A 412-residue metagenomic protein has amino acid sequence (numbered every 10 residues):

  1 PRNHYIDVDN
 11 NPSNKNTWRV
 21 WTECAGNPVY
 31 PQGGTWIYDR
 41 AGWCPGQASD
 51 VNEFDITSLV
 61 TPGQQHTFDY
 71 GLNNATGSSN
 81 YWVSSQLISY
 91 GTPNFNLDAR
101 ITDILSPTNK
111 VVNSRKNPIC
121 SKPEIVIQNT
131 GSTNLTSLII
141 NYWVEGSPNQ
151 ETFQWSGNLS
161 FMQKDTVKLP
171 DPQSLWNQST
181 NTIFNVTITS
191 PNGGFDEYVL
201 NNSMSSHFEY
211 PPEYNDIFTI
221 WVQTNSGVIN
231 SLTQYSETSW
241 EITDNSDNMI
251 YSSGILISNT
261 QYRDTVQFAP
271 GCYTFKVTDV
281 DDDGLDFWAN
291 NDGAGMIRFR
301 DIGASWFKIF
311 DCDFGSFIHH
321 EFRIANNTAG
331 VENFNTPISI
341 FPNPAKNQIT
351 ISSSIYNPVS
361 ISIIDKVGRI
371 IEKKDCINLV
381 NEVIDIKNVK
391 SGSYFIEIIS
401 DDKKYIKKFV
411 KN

Functional and structural regions predicted by a protein language model:
P1-I101, L105-P107, S114-S121, T130-S132 (+2 more regions): Extracellular/secretory-pathway and virion-surface proteins
T22-P62, L72-T76, H207-N327: Loop and turn regions of beta-sandwich accessory domains that flank beta-strands and are enriched in small/polar
T92-N117, D196, P211-F218, H320-F341 (+2 more regions): Residue-level detector of functionally pivotal "anchor" positions at catalytic/ligand-binding pockets or at interdomain
V126-G131, S353: Asparagine-centered strand-capping/turn motif at beta-strand->loop junctions
S132-S137, Y235, L285, P358 (+1 more regions): Short acidic/proline- and small/hydrophobic-mixed sequence motifs that coincide with surface turns and coil-to-beta
S147-Q178: Intrinsically disordered, low-complexity Pro/Gly/Ser/Thr-rich segments with frequent PxxP/GP/PP motifs and embedded
S174-P212: Terminal connector regions
I242-D244, E332-F341, A345-N412: C-terminal outer-membrane/trafficking sorting elements
